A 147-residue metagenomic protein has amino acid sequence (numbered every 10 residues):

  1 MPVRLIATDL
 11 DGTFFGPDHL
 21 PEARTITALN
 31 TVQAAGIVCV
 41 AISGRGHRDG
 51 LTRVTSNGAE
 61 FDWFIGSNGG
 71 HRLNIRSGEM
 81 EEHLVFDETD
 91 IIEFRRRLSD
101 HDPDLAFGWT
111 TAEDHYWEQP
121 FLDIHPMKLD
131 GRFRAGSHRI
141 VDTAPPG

Functional and structural regions predicted by a protein language model:
P2, P103-L105, G147: Generic structural motif recognizing short loop/turn segments at the entrances and edges of beta-strands
P2-D18: Asp-based phosphoryl-transfer active-site loop
L10, P146-G147: Short amphipathic alpha-helical segments
T13-F15, G78, H101, M127 (+1 more regions): A generic signature of intrinsically disordered, low-complexity regions enriched in glycine/proline and charged/polar
L20-I124: Active-site phosphate-binding/coordination module
N74, D142-P146: Short, flexible turn/loop "capping" segments at secondary-structure junctions
D123-T143: Acidic, His- and aromatic-enriched active-site or binding-groove loops in soluble protein domains that engage sugars
